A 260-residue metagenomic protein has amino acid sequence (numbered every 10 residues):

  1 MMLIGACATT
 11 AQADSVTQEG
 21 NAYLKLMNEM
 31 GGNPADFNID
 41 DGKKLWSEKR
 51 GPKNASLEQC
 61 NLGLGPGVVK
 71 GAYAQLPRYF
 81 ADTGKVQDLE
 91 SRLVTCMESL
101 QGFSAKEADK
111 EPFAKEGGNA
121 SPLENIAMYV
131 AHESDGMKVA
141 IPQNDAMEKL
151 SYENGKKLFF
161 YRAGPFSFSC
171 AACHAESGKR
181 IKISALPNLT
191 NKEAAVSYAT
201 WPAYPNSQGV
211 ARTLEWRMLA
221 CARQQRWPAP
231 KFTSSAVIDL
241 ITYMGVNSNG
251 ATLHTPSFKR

Functional and structural regions predicted by a protein language model:
M1-A6: Bacterial N-terminal signal peptides
C7-A13: Sec/Tat signal peptide C-region and signal peptidase I cleavage site
A13-F37, S47-N125, D135-G136, Y161-R260: Electron-transfer interface patches adjacent to heme c in soluble/periplasmic c-type cytochromes and di-/multiheme
M27-K44, M137-K156: Short, charged low-complexity linear segments at domain edges
I126-V130, P142-Q143: Hydrophobic, well-structured mid-protein blocks that either form specific transmembrane helices
